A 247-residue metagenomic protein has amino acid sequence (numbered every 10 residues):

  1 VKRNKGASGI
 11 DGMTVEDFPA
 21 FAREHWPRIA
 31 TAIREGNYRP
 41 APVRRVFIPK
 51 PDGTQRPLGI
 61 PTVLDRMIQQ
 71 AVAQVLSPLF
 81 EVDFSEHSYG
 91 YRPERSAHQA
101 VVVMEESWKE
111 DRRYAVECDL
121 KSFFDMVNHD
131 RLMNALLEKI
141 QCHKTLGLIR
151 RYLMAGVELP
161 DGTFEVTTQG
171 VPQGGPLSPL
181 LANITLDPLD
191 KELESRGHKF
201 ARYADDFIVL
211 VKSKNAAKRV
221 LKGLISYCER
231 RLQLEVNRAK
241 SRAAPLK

Functional and structural regions predicted by a protein language model:
V1-E24: N-terminal alpha-helical targeting/anchoring segments
V1-G6, P42-R45, A73-L79, K109: Short, compositionally biased low-complexity segments
A7, D11-T14, F47-P49, G59-P61 (+1 more regions): Short, conserved beta-strand segments within well-ordered enzyme catalytic domains that often line or immediately flank
H25, A32-F47, P51, D83-K247: Conserved polymerase palm-domain catalytic core
H25-P27, V75: Central hydrophobic cores of alpha-helical transmembrane segments in multi-pass inner-membrane proteins across all
G53-R56: N-terminal core-binding DNA-recognition domain of tyrosine recombinases/integrases
L58-V75, V82: Hydrophobic alpha-helical hairpins/lids featuring a short glycine-rich hinge
